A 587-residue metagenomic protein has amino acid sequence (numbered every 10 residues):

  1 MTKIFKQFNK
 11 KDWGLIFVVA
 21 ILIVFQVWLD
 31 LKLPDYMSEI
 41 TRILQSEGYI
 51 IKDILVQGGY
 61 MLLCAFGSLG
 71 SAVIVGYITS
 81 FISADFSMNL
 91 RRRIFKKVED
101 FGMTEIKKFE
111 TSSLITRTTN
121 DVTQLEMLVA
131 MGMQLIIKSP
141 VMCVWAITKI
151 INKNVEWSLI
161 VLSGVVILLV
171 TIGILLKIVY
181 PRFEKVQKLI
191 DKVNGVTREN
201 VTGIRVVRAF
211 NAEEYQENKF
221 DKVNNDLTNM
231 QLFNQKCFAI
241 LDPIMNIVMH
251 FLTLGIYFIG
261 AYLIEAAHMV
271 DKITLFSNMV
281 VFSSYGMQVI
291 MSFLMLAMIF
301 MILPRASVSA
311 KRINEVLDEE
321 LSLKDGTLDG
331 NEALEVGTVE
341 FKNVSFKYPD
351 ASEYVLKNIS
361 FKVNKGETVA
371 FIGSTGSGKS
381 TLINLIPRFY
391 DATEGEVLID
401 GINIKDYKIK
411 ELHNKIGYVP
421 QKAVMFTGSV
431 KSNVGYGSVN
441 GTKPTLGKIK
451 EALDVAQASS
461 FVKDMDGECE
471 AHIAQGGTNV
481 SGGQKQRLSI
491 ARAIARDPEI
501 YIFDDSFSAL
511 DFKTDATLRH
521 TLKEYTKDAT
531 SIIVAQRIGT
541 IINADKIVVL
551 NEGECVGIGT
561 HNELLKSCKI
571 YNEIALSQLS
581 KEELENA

Functional and structural regions predicted by a protein language model:
M1-D30, M37-M61, V75-T79, S83 (+12 more regions): Membrane-integrated ABC transporters
K11, L15-W28, K32, E39 (+2 more regions): Transmembrane helices of ABC transporter permease
W13, M103-T104, N120-V129, M133 (+7 more regions): An intracellular "coupling" helix at the cytosolic face of ABC transporter transmembrane type-1 domains
L22, W28, C64-S83, Q134-V141 (+5 more regions): Alpha-helical transmembrane segments of multi-pass membrane proteins
E47-G48, A84, R92-T116, N120-V122 (+5 more regions): Short intracellular "coupling" helices and adjacent cytoplasmic loop segments at the cytosolic face of multi-pass
G48-D53, K149-S163, F233-R312, V316-L317: Helix-loop-helix
E332-A587: ABC-type nucleotide-binding domain
